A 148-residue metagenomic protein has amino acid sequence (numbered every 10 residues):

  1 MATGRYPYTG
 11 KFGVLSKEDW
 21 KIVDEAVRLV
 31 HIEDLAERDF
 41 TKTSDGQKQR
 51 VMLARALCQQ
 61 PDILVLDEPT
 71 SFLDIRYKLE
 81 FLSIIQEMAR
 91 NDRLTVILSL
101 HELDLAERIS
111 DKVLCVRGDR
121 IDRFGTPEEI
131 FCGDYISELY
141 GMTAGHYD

Functional and structural regions predicted by a protein language model:
A2, K17-L35: Conserved ABC ATPase "signature" region
G13, D39-T43: Conserved ABC ATPase signature
Q60: Conserved catalytic motifs of ABC-family nucleotide-binding domains
L64-D67: Catalytic Walker B motif of ABC-type/P-loop ATPase nucleotide-binding domains
L79-N91: Helical segment within the ABC ATPase nucleotide-binding domain
L100-H101: H-loop/switch region of ABC-family ATPase nucleotide-binding domains
V113-T126: H-loop (His-switch) and adjacent beta-strand-loop-beta switch element of ABC-type ATPase nucleotide-binding domains
